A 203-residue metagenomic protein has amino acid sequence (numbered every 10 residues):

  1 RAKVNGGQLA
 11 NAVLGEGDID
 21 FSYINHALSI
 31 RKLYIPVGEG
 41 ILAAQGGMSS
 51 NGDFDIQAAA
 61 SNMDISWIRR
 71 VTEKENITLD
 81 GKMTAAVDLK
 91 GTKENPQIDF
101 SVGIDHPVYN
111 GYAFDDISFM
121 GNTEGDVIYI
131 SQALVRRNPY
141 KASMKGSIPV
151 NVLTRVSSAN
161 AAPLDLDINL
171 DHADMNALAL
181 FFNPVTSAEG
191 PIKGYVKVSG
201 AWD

Functional and structural regions predicted by a protein language model:
R1-D203: Interface amphipathic segments
